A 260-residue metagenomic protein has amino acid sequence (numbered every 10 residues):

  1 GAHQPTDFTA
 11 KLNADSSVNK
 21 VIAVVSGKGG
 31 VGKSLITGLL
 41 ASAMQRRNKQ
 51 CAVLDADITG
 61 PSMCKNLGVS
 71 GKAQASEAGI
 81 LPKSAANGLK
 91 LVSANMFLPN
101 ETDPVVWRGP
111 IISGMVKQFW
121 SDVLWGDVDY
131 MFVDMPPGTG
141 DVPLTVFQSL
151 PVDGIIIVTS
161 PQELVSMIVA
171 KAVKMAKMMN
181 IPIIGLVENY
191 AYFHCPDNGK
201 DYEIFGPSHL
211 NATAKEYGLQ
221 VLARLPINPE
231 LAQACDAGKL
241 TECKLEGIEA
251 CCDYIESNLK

Functional and structural regions predicted by a protein language model:
G1-D7, V173-K260: C-terminal lobe/tail of nucleotide-utilizing enzymes
G1-S26: Extreme N-terminal, non-catalytic leader segments that precede Walker-type/kinase nucleotide-binding cores
V18, G29, D55, M63 (+7 more regions): Residue-level signature of catalytic and energy-coupling elements of molecular machines, predominantly ATP/GTP-dependent
K20-D57, V173: Walker A/P-loop phosphate-binding motif and the immediately C-terminal alpha-helix
Q50-E101, V106, S113, W120: Phosphate-binding loop that captures ATP/GTP phosphates
G88-K90, D127-M131, G154: Loop/turn-to-beta-strand initiation segments
L98-V146: Phosphate-binding/switch loop-helix module in NTP-utilizing enzymes
L124, P143-E163: Inter-motif core of Ras-like GTPase G domains
